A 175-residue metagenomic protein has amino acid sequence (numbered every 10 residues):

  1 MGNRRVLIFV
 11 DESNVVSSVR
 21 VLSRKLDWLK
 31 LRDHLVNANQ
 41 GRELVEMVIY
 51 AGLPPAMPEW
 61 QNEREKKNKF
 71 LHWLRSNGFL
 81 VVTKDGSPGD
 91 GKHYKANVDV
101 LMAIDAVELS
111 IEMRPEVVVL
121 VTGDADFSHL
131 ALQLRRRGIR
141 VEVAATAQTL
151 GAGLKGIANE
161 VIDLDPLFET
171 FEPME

Functional and structural regions predicted by a protein language model:
M1-V98, R140, T149: Domain-level signal for Mg2+-assisted phosphodiester chemistry and nucleotide/NA-binding surfaces in nucleic-acid
N62-E175: Nuclease catalytic cores that cleave nucleic-acid phosphodiester bonds, predominantly acidic two-metal-ion
